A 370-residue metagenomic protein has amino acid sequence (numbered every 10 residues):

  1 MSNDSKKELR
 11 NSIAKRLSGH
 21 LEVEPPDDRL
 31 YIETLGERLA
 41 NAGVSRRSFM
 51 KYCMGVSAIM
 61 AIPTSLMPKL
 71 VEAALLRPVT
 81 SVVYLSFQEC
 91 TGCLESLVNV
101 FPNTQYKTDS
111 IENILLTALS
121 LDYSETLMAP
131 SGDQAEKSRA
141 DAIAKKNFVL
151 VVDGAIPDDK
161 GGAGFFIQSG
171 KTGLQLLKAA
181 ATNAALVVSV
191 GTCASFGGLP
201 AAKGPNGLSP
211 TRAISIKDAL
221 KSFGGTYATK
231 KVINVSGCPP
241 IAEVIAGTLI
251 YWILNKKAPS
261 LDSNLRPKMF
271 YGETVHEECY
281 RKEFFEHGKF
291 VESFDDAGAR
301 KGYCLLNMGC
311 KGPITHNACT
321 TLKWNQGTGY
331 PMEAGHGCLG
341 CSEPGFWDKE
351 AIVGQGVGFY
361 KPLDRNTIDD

Functional and structural regions predicted by a protein language model:
M1-V44: N-terminal secretory signal peptides
S48-L70: N-terminal export signals
M50, P68-L177, D364-N366: Extended, subdomain-level signal for the structured scaffold at the beginning of enzyme domains
V83, L186-G191, I233-V235: Hydrophobic/aromatic beta-strand patches that form the interior of the parallel beta-sheet core in alpha/beta enzyme
L94-S96, G162-G164, G198-G204, A246-T248: Short acidic, glycine/serine/threonine-rich loops at helix termini
K178-A184: Short, conserved loop/helix-junction motifs that constitute active-site signature segments in enzyme catalytic cores
G197-A228, I233, G237: Class I SAM-dependent methyltransferase SAM-binding "motif I" and its flanking Rossmann-like core
G247-Y251, K256-D370: C-terminal and late-domain segments of enzyme folds
